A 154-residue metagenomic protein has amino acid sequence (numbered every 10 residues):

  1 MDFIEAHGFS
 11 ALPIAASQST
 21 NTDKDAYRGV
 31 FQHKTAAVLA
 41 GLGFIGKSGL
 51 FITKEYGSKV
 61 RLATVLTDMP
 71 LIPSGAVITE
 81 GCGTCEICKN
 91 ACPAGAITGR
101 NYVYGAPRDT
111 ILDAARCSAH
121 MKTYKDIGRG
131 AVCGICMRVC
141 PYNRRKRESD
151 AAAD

Functional and structural regions predicted by a protein language model:
M1-D154: Catalytic cores of enzyme domains
